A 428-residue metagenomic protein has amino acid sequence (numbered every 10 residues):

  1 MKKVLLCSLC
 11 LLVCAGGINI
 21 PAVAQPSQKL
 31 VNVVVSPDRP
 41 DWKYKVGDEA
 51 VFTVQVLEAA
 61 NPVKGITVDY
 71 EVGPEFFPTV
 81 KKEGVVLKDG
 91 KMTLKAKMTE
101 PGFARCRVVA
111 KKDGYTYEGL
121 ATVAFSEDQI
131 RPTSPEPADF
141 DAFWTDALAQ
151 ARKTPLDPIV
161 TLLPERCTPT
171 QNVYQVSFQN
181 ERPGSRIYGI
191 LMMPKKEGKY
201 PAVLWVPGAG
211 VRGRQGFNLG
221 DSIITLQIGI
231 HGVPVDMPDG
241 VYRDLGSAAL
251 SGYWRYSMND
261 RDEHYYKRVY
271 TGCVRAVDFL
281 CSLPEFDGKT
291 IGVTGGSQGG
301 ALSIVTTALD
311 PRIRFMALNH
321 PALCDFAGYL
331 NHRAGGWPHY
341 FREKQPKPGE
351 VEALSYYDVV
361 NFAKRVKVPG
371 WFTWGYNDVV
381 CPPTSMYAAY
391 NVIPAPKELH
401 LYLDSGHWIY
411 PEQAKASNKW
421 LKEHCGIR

Functional and structural regions predicted by a protein language model:
D38-W42, A151-E197: N-terminal cap/lid segment of alpha/beta-hydrolase-fold proteins
A96-G102: Surface-exposed, short loops/turns at beta-strand junctions within beta-sandwich domains
G114-S134: Short beta-strand elements
R212-T271, G328-W337: Cap/lid segment of the alpha/beta-hydrolase catalytic domain
F286-G296: Alpha/beta-hydrolase fold nucleophile elbow
G300-K347, L401, I409-E412: Hydrolase active-site cap/lid region
V366, F372-W374: Short beta-strand/loop motif that positions the catalytic acidic residue of the alpha/beta-hydrolase fold
V380, Y387-R428: C-terminal catalytic histidine-bearing segment of alpha/beta-hydrolase fold enzymes
